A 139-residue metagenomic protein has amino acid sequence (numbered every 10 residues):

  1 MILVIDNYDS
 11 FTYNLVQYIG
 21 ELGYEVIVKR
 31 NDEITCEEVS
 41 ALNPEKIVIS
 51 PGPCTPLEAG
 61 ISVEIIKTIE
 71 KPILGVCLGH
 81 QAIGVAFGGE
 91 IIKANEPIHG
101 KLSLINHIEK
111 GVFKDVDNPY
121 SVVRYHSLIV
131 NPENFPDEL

Functional and structural regions predicted by a protein language model:
M1-T68, L78: N-terminal beta1-alpha1 cap of cysteine-dependent amidohydrolase-like domains
G20, V39-A41, I83-V85, P132-P136: Short loop/helix-cap segments at secondary-structure boundaries that form the rim of catalytic
R30-D32, K93, R124: Short loop/edge segments at beta-strand edges and connector loops that shape dinucleotide/nucleotide cofactor-binding
E33-E37, H99-G100, V130: A short acidic, often aromatic-flanked loop/helix-cap motif at beta-alpha or helix-coil junctions that lines enzyme
P44-D115, S121: Cysteine-nucleophile active-site neighborhood
E109-L139: Catalytic beta-strand/loop cores that center a nucleophilic Ser/Cys/Thr and support acyl-enzyme chemistry
